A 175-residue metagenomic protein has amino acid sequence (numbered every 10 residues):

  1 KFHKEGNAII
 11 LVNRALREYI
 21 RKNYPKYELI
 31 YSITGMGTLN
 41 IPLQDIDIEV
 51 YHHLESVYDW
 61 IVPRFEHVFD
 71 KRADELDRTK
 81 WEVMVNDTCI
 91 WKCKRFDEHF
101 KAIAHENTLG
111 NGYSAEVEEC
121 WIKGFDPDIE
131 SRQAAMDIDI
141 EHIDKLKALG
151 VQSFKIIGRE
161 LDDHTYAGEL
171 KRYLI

Functional and structural regions predicted by a protein language model:
K1-D47, E55-I175: Active-site pocket-lining/capping segments in soluble small-molecule metabolic enzymes
